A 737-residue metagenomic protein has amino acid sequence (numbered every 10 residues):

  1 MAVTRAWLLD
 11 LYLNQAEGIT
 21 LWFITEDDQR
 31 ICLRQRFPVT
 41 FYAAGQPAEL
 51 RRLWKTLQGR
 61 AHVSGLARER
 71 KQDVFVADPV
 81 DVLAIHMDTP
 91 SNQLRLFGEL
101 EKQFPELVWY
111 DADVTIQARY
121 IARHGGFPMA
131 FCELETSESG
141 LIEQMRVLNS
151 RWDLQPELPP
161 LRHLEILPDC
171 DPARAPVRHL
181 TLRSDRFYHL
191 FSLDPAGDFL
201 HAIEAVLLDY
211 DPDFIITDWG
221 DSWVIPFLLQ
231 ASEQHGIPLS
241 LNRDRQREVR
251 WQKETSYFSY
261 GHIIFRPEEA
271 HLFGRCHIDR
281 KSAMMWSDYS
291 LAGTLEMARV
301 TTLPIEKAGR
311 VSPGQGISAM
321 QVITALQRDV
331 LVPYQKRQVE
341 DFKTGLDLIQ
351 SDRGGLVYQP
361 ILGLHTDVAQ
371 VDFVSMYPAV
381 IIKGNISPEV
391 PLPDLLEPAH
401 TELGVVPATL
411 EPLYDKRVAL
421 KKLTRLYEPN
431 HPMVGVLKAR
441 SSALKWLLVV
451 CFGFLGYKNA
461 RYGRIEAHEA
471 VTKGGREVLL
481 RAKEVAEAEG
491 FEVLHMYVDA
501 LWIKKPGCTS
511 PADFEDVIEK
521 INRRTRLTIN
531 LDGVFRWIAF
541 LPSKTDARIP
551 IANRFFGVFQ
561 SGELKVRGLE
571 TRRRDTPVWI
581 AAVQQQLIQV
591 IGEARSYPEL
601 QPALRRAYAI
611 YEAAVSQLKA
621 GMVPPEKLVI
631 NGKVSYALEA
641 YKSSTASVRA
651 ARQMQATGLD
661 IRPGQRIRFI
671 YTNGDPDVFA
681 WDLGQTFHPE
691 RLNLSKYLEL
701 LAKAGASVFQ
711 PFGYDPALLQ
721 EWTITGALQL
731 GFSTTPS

Functional and structural regions predicted by a protein language model:
A2-D211, E233, I237-S240, A283 (+5 more regions): DnaQ-like (DEDDh/DEDDy) 3′-5′ exonuclease domain used for proofreading and 3′-end trimming on nucleic acids
L13, L21-F23, L303-G384, P388 (+5 more regions): DNA-dependent DNA polymerase catalytic subunits
W22, W219-G220, G435-Y457, L730: Core structural elements
A175-V177, D185, F214-V311, L447 (+1 more regions): Metal-dependent phosphoesterase core characteristic of DEDDh/y 3'-5' exonuclease domains
L182-Y188, F454-K473: Gly-rich Lys/Arg/Thr-decorated short loops/hinges at beta-loop-alpha junctions or inter-strand turns that position
P195-L207, R440-F452, G475-F491: Structured alpha-helical segments in the cores of large, soluble enzyme domains
L413, L420-L423, Y427-M433, L437-R440 (+2 more regions): Amphipathic coiled-coil alpha-helices
